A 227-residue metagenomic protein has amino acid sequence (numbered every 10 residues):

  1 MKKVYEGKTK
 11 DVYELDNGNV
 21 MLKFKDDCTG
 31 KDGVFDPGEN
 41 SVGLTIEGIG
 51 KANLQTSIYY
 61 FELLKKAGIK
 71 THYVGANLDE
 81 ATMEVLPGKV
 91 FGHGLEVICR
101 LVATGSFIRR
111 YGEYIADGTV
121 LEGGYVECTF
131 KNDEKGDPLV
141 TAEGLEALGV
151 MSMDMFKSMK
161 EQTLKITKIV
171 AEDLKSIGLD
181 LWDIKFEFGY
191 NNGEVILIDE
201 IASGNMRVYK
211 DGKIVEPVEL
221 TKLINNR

Functional and structural regions predicted by a protein language model:
M1-F130: Active-site loop/lid in soluble adenylation, ligation, and acyl-transfer enzymes
N19, G92-G94, S176-L181, N192: Coil-to-beta-strand transition motifs
K31-D32, V195, N205-Y209: Short active-site-adjacent structural elements
P37-A52, K135-Q162: Short histidine-centered catalytic/ligand-binding loop motif
H72-D79, K175-Y190: A short glycine-rich, hydrophobically flanked beta-strand micro-motif that places a catalytic Asp/Glu for divalent metal
C99, L181-E200: Conserved metal-phosphate-binding beta-hairpin within the catalytic cores of diverse ATP-dependent phosphoryl-transfer
I115-D117, I201-R227: C-terminal helix-cap and adjacent tail motif
M151-W182: A long amphipathic alpha-helix within ATP-dependent nucleotide-binding catalytic cores
